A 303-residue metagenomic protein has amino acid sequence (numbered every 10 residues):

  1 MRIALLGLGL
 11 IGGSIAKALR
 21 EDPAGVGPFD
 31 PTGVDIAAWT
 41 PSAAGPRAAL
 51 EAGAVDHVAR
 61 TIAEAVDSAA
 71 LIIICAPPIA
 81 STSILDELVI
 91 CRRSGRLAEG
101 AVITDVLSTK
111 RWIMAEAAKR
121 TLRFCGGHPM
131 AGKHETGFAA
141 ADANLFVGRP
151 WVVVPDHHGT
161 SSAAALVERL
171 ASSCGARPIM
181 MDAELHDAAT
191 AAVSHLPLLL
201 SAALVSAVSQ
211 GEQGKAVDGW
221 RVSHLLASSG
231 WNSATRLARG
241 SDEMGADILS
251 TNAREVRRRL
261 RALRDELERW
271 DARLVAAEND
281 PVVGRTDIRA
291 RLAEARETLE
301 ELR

Functional and structural regions predicted by a protein language model:
M1-D67, L71: NAD(P)+-binding Rossmann beta1-loop-alpha1 motif at the extreme N-terminus of oxidoreductases
H57, I62-L97: Rossmann-like NAD(P)-binding element
I73-I74, T104, S201: Redox-cofactor binding/interface segments in oxidoreductases and associated redox assembly factors
C75-P77, L107, P155: Glycine-rich, N-terminal phosphate-binding loop of Rossmann-like dinucleotide-binding domains
S83-A139: Rossmann-like NAD(P)(H) cofactor-binding subdomain of soluble oxidoreductases
L145-R236: Internal alpha-helical scaffold of NAD(P)-dependent oxidoreductase catalytic cores
W220-E294: Interdomain hinge/lid region at the active-site interface of Rossmann-like NAD(P)-dependent oxidoreductases
